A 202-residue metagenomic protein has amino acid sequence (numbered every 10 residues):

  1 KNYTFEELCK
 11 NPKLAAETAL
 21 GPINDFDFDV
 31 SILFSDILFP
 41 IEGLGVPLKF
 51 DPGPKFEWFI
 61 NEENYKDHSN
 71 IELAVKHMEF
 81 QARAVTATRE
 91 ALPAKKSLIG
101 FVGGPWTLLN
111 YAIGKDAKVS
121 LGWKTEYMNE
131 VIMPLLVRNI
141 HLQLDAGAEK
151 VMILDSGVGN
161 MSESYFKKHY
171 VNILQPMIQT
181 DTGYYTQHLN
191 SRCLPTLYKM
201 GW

Functional and structural regions predicted by a protein language model:
K1-C9, E63-A74, T125: Short, basic, glycine/proline-bearing loop/turn elements
K1-F50, Q175-P176: N-terminal basic, low-complexity leaders that serve as flexible interaction/assembly modules and, when applicable, as
L8, E17, G53, F59 (+5 more regions): Generic signature of intrinsically disordered, low-complexity segments enriched in small/polar residues
K10-P12, I41, G45-V46, D51-E57 (+5 more regions): Residue-level detector of solvent-exposed, low-hydrophobicity positions
V30-P52, F56-A74, A148-K167: Glycine-rich, proline-tolerant flexible connector loops at the mouths of alpha/beta enzymes
L73-W202: Active-site loop segments of alpha/beta catalytic cores
